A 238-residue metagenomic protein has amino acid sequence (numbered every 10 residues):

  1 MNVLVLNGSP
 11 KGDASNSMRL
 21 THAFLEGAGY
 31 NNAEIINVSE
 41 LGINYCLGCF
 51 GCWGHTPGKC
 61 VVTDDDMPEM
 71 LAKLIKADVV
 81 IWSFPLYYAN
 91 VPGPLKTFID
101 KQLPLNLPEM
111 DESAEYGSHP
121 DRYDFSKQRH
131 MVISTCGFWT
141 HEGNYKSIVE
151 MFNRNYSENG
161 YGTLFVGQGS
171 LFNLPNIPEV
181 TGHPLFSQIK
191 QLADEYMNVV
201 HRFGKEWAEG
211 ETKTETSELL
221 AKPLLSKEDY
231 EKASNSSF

Functional and structural regions predicted by a protein language model:
M1-L107, H183-F238: N-terminal beta1-alpha1-beta2 submodule of the flavodoxin-like/Rossmannoid cofactor-binding fold
G8, V38, T135-G137, V166: Cofactor-binding loop segments of dinucleotide-utilizing enzymes, especially the Rossmann-like FAD- and NAD(P)+-binding
K11, C136-T140, L171: A short, flexible beta-alpha/helix-coil linker loop
N44-L47, L171-P175: Short acidic/His/Gly/Ser-rich catalytic and metal-binding motifs that mark active-site loops of diverse hydrolases
G93, H141-S147, N173-N176: A short secondary-structure junction signal
L107-Y161: Short, glycine-/small-residue-rich phosphate/pyrophosphate-handling segment
Y161-N173: Beta-strand-loop-alpha "switch" segments that mediate conformational coupling across diverse proteins
I177-H183: Surface-exposed, active-site-proximal loop segments in enzymatic domains
